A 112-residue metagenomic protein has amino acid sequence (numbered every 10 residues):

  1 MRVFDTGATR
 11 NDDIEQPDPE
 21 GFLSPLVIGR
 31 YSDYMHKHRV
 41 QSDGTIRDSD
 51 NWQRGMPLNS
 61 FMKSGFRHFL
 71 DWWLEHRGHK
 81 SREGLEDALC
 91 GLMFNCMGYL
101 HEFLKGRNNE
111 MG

Functional and structural regions predicted by a protein language model:
M1-G112: Intrinsically disordered, low-complexity regulatory regions that flank transcription factor DNA-binding cores
